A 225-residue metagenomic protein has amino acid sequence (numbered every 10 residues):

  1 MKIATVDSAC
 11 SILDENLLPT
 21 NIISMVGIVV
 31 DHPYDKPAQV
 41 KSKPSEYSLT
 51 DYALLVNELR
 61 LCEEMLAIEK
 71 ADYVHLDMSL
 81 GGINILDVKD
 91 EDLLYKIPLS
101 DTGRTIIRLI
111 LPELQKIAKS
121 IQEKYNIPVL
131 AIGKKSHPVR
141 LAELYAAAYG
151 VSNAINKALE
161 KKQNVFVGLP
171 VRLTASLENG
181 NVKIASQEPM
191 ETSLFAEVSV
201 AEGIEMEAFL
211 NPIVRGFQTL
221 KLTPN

Functional and structural regions predicted by a protein language model:
K2, V6-E15, H32, Y52-N225: Long, contiguous domain-sized segments
C10-Y47: Acidic, metal-ligating active-site segments
